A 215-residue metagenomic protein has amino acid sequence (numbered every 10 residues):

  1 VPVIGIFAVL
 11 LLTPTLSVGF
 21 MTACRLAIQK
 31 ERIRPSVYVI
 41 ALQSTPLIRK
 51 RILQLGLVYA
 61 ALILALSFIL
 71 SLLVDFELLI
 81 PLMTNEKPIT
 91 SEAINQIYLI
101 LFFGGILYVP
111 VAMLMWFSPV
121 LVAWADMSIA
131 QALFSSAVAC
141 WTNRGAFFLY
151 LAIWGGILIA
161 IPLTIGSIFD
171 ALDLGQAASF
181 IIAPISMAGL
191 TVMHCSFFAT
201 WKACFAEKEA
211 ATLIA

Functional and structural regions predicted by a protein language model:
V1-A215: Hydrophobic alpha-helical membrane segments
